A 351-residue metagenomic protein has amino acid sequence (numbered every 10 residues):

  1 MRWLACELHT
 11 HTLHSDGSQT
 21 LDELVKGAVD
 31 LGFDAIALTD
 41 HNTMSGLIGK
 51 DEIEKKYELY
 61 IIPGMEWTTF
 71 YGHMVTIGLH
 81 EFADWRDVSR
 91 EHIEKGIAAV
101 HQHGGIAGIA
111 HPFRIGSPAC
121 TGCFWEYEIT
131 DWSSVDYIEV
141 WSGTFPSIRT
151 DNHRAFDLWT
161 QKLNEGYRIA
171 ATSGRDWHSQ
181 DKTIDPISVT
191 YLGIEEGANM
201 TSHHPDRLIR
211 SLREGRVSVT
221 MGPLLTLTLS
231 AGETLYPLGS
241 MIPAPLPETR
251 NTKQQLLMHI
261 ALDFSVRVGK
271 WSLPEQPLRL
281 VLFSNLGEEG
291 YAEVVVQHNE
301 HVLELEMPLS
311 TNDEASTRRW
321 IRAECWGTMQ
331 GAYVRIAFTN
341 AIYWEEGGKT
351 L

Functional and structural regions predicted by a protein language model:
M1-C120, F124-Y127, S133, V140-W159 (+5 more regions): A metal-dependent hydrolase metal-coordination microenvironment
M1-W3, W177-L351: C-terminal functional module detector
F33, G105, Y167, R216-V217: Residue-level recognition of short, well-ordered coil/turn positions that link secondary-structure elements
K162: Catalytic-domain carbohydrate-binding cleft regions of carbohydrate-active enzymes
A170-A171, L282: A detector for small-residue-rich transmembrane helices and their helix-helix packing motifs
